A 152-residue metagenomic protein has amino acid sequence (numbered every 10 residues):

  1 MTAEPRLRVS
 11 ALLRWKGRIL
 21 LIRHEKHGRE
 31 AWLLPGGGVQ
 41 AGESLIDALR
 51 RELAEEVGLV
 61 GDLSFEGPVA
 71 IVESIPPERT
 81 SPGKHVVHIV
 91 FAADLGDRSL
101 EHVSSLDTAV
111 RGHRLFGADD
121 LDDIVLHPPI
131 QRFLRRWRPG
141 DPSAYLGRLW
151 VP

Functional and structural regions predicted by a protein language model:
M1-L34, I46, G61-D62, L95: N-terminal strand-loop-strand
E4, R18, R50, E66 (+5 more regions): Generic N-terminal initiation segments characterized by hydrophobic and/or small/turn-forming residues
H24-E25, L100, P152: Short, charged N-terminal helix-start/capping segments
K26-H27, G36, T80-G83, P129-I130: Short, glycine/charged-enriched secondary-structure capping and boundary segments
R29-W32, S105-P152: Nudix hydrolase/Nudix homology domain
V39-S64, V72-L126: Unchanged
